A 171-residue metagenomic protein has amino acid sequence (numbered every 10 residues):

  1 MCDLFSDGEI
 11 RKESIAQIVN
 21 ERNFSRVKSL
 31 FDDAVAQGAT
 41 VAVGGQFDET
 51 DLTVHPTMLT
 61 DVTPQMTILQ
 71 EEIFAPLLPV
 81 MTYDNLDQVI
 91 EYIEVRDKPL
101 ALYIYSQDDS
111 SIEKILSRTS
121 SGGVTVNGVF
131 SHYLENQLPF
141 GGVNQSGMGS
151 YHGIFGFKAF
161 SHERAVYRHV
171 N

Functional and structural regions predicted by a protein language model:
M1-T63, L86-D87, E91, V126: ALDH superfamily catalytic-core signature
C2, Q46, T53-N171: Conserved C-terminal structural/oligomerization subdomain of aldehyde/semialdehyde dehydrogenase
